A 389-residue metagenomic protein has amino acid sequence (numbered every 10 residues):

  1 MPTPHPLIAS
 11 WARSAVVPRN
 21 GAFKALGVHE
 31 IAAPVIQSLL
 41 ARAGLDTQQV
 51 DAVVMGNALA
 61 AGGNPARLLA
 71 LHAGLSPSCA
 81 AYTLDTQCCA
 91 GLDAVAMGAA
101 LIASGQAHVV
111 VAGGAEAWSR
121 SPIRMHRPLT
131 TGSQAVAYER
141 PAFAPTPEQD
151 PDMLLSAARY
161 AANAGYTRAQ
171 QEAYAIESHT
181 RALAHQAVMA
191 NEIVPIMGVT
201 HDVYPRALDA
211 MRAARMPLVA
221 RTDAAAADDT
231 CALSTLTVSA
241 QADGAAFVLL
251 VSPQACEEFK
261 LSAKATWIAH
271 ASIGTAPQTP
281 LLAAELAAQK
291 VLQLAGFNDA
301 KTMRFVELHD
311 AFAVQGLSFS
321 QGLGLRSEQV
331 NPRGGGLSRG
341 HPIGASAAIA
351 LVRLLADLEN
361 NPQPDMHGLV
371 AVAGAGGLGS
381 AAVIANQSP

Functional and structural regions predicted by a protein language model:
R13-Q37, A60, Y82-A96, H108 (+6 more regions): Active-site pocket-shaping loop/turn-to-helix segments
R13-S14, A25-L26, R42, Q170-E258 (+1 more regions): N-terminal extracellular/periplasmic Venus flytrap/periplasmic-binding protein-like
K24-C89, D93-A96, L101-I102, Q106-V109 (+4 more regions): Conserved beta-ketoacyl condensing-enzyme motif
Q37-Q49, Y160-G165, C256-A263, Q289-R304 (+1 more regions): Phosphate/pyrophosphate-binding loops at sites that engage ATP/ADP/AMP, CoA/4′-phosphopantetheine, polyphosphate
G56-H108, P147-D152, R212-A240, Q321-V352 (+1 more regions): Conserved catalytic cysteine-centered active-site region of acyl-thioester-dependent Claisen-condensing enzymes
T86-E116, A161-M189, V248-Q254, S320 (+2 more regions): Active-site-proximal alpha-helical scaffold in enzymes
I123-A162, A207-A240, P389: Glycine-/small-residue-rich "gating" segment that lines the acyl/pantetheine channel and substrate pocket
I268, G274-S338: Active-site pocket-lining segment
